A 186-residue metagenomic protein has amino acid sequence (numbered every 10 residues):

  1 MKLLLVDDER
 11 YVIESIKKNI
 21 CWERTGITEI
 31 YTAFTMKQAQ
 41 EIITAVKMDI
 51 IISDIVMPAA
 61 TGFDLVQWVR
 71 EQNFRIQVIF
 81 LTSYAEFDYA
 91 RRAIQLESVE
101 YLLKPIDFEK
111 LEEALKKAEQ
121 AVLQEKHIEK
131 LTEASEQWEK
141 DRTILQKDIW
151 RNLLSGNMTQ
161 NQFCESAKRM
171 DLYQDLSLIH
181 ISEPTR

Functional and structural regions predicted by a protein language model:
M1, T28, I76: Switch/coupling loops of ABC transporter nucleotide-binding domains
M1-V12, I16-K17, I51: Conserved acidic segment of CheY-like receiver
K2, I13, R70, K104 (+1 more regions): Short, cationic motifs built from Arg/Lys/His that form the positively charged side of catalytic pockets
D7, T28-F34, T61: Short beta-to-alpha connector loops in regulatory alpha/beta signaling domains
R10-Y31: Two-component/phosphorelay signaling modules centered on CheY-like receiver
M36-W138: CheY-like receiver
I106-R186: Interdomain helical linkers/hinges and coiled-coil/dimerization scaffolds that transmit conformational signals
